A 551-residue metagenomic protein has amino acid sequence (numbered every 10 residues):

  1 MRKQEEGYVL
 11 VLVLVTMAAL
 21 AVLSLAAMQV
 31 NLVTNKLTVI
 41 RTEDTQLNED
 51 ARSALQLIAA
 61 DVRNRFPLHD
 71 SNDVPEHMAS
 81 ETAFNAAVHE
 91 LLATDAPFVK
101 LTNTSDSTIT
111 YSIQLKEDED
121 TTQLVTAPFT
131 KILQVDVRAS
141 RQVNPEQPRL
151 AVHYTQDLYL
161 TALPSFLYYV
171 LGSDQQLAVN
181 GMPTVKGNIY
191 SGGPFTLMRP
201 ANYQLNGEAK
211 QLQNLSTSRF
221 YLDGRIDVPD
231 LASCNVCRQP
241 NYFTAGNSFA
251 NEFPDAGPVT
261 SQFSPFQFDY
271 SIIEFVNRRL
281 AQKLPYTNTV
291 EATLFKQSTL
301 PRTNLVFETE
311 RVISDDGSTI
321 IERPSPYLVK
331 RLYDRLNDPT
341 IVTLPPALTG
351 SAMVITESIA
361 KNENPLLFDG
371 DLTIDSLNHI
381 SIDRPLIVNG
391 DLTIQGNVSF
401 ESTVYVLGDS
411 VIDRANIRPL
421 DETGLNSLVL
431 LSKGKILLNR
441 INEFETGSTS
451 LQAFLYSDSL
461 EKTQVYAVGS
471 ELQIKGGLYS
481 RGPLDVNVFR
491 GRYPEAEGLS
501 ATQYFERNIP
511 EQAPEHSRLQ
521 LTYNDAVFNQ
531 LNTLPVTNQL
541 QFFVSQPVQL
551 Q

Functional and structural regions predicted by a protein language model:
R2-M17, A21-D174, L550-Q551: Beta-strand/loop motifs with alternating small/hydrophobic and polar/acidic residues, enriched in the first structured
V74, M78, F84, V88-L91 (+15 more regions): Extended hydrophobic/Leu-rich segments
A86-E119, L231-C237, N251, Y493-R518: Surface-exposed intrinsically disordered loops and tails
K100-T102, T108-K116, I132-S140, A151-D157 (+11 more regions): Ser/Thr- (and often Asn-) enriched beta-sheet segments in non-cytosolic proteins
T122-K296, L455-G498: Short, ordered "entry" segments at domain starts
Q147-V179, R507-Q551: Low-complexity, S/T/G/P-rich flexible repeat/linker segments used as non-globular hinges and stalks within
L163-K186, S191-F195, P345-R518: Long, polar low-complexity repeats
D223-S399: Acidic, serine/threonine- and glycine-rich low-complexity intrinsically disordered segments that serve as flexible
